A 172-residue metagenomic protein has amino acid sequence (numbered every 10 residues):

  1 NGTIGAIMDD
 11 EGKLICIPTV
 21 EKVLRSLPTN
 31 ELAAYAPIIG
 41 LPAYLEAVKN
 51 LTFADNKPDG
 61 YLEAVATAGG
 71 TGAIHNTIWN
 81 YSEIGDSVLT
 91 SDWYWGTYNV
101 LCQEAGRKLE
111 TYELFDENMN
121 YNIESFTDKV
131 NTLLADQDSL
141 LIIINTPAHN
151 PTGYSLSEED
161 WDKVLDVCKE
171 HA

Functional and structural regions predicted by a protein language model:
N1-I38: N-terminal "arm"/small-domain region of PLP-dependent enzymes with the aminotransferase-like
E31-H171: Conserved core of the PLP fold type I
